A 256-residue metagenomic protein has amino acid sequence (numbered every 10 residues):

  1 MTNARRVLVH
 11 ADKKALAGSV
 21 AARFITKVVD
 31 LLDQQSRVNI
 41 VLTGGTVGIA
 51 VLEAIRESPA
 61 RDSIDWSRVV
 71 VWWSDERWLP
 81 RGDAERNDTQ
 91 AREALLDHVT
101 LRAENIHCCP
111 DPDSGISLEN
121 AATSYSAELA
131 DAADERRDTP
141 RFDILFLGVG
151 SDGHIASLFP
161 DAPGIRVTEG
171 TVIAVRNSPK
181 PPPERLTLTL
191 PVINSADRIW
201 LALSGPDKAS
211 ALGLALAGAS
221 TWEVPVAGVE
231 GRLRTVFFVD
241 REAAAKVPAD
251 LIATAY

Functional and structural regions predicted by a protein language model:
M1-I40: N-terminal glycine-/serine-/threonine-rich phosphate-binding loop
T2-A4, I64-D143: Ligand-binding beta-strand-loop-alpha-helix segment within the catalytic cores of soluble metabolic enzymes
A4, P191, D197-Y256: ATP/nucleoside-binding phosphotransfer catalytic cores, i.e., glycine-rich phosphate-binding loops
V29-P59: Glycine-rich N-terminal segment of FAD-binding domains in flavoprotein oxidoreductases, spanning the beta-loop-helix
L42-V47, L147-S151, S204: Glycine-rich beta-strand-to-loop/alpha-helix junction loops that act as flexible
A54-I64, T89, E93, P160-E169: A glycine- and small-aliphatic-rich helix-loop capping segment at beta-alpha/alpha-beta transitions that lines
R61-V70, V99-L101, G164-R166, P191-A196 (+1 more regions): Short, conserved loop/helix-junction motifs that constitute active-site signature segments in enzyme catalytic cores
I144-P191: Class I SAM-dependent methyltransferase SAM-binding "motif I" and its flanking Rossmann-like core
